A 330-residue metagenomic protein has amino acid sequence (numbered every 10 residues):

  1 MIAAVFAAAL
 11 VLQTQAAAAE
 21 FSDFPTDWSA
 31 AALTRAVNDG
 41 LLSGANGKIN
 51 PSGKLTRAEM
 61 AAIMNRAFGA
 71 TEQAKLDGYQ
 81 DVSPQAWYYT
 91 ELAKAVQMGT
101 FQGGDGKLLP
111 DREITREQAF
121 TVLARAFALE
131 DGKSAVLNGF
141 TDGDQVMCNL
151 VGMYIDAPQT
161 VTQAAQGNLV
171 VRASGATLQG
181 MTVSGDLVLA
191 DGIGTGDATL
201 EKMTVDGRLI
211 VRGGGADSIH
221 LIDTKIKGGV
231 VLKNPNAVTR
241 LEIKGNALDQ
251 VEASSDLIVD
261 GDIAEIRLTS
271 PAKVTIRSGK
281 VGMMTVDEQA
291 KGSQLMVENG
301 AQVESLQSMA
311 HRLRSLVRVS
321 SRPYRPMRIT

Functional and structural regions predicted by a protein language model:
M1-A30, N38-T90, Q97-E117, R125-V151: Feature responds to low-complexity, polar/acidic, surface-exposed segments characteristic of secreted/exported proteins
R116-A126, E130, A290, Q302-Q307: Ampipathic, surface-exposed secondary-structure segments
C148-T330: Extended beta-solenoid/beta-helix repeat architectures
